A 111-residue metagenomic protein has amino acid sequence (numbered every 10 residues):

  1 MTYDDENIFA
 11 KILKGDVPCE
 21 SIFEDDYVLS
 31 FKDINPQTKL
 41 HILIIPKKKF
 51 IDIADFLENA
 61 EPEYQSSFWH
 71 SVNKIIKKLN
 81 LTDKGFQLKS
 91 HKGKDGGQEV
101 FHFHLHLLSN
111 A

Functional and structural regions predicted by a protein language model:
M1-A111: HIT superfamily nucleotide-processing domains
